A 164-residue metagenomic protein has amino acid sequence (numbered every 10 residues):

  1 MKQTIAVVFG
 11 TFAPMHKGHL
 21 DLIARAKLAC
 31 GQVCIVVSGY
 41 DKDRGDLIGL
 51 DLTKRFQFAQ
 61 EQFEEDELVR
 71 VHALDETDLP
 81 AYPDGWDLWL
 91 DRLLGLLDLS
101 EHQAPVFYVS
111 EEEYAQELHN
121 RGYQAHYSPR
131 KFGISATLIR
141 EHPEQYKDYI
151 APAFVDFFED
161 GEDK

Functional and structural regions predicted by a protein language model:
M1-K164: Nucleotidyltransferase catalytic core that binds NTPs
